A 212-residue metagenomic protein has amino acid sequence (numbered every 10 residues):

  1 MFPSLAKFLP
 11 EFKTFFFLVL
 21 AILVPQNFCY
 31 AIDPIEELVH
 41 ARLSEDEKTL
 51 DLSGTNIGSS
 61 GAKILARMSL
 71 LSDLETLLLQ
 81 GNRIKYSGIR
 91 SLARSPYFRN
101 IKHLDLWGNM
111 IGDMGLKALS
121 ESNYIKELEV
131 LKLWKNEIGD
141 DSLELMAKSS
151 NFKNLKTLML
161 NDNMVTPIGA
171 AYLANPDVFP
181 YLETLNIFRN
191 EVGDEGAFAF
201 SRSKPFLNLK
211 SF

Functional and structural regions predicted by a protein language model:
F2-F16: Bacterial N-terminal signal peptides that target proteins for export
F15-Q26: Bacterial N-terminal signal peptides
H40-I89, W107: LRR N-terminal entry segment and analogous cap-like coil->beta motifs
E45, S69-S72, P96-R99, N123-K126 (+3 more regions): Inter-repeat linker/turn residues at the boundaries of leucine-rich repeats
K48-L52, L77-L79, I101-L106, L128-L133 (+3 more regions): Conserved hydrophobic beta-strand positions in leucine-rich repeat
T55, N82, N109, L133-N136 (+2 more regions): Consensus "Asn ladder" position of solenoid repeat domains
E183-F212: Leucine-rich solenoid repeat scaffolds
